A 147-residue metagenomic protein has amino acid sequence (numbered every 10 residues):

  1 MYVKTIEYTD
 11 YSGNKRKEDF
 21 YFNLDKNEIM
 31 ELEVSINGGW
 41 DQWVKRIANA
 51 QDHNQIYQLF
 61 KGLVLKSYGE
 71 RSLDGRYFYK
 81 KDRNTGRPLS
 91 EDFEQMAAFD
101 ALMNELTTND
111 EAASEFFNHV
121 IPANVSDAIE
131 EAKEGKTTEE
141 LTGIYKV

Functional and structural regions predicted by a protein language model:
M1-D41, A128, E134-E140, I144-V147: Short, charged/polar N-terminal "headpieces" of proteins
M1-K4, V64, Y77: A contiguous, well-structured "functional interface" segment within a domain
Y2, V34-N37, G62, R87 (+2 more regions): Generic detection of intrinsically disordered/low-complexity segments and helix-coil linkers/edges
S12-N14, Q58, L89-D92: Homeobox/homeodomain signature
E28-G62: Acidic, aromatic-enriched beta-alpha/helix-loop junctions
Q51-D52, V64, M96, N109: Short, structured coil/loop segments at alpha-helix boundaries
S72-V147: C-terminal charged interaction modules
